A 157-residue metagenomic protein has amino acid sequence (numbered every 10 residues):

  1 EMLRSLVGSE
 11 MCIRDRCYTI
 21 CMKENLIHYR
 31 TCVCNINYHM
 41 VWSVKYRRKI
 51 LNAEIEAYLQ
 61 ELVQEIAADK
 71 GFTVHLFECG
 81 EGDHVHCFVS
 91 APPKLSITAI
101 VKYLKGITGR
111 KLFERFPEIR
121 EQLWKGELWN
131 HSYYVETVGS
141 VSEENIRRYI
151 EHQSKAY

Functional and structural regions predicted by a protein language model:
E1-D15: Single conserved hydrophobic/aromatic residue that forms the stacking wall/gate of nucleotide- or nucleobase-binding
C17-Y157: Basic nucleic-acid-binding interfaces
